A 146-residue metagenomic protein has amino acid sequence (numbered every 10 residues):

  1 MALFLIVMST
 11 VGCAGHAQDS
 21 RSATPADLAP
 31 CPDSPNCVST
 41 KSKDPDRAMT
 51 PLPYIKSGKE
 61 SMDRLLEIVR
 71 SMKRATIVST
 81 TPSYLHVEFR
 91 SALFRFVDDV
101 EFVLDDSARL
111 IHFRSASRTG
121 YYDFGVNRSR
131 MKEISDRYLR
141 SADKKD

Functional and structural regions predicted by a protein language model:
M1-T10: Bacterial N-terminal signal peptides
V11-D146: Ser/Thr-rich, low-complexity intrinsically disordered terminal regions
